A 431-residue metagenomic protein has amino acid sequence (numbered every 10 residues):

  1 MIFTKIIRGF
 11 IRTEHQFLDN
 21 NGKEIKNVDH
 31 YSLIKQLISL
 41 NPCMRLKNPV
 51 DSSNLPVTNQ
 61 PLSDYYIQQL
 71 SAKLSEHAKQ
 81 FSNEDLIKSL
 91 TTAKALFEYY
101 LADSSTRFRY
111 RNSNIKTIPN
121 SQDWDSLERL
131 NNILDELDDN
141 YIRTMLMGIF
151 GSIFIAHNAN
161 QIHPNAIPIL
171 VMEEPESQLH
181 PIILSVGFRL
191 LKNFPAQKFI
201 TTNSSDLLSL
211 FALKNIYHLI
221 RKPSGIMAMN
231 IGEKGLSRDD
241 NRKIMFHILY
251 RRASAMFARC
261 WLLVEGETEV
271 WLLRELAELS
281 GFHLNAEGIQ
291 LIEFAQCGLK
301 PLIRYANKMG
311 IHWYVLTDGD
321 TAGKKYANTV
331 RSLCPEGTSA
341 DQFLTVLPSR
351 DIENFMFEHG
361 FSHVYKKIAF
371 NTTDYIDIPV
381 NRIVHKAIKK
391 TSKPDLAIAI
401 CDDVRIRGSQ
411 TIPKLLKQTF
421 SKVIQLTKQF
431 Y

Functional and structural regions predicted by a protein language model:
M1-E76, R331-G337: Glycine-rich phosphate-binding loops of NTPases
Q36-S39, A156-N165, L190-F194, S254-M256 (+3 more regions): Conserved catalytic network of the ASCE P-loop NTPase/AAA+ motor domain
S52-P168: Extended helical coiled-coil dimerization/tether regions that scaffold and oligomerize large DNA-maintenance assemblies
L62, K234-G235, R304-G310, N354-K366: Short, surface-exposed amphipathic charged segments that create phosphate/polyanion-binding patches used for binding
I118-D123, L273, E278, I368-Y431: Charge-patterned, long linear interaction tracts outside catalytic cores
D125-R251, N328: Switch/communication elements of ASCE P-loop NTPase nucleotide-binding domains
L208-S209, K214-A322: RecA-like P-loop NTPase motor core
K325-A399: Activity-critical C-terminal alpha-helical subdomain
